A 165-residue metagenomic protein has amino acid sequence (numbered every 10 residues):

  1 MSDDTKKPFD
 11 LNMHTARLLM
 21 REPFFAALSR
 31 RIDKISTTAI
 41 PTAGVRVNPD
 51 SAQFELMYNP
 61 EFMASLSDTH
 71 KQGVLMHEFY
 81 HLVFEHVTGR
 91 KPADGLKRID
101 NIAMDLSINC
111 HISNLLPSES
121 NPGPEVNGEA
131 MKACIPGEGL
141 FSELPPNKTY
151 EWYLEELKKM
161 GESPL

Functional and structural regions predicted by a protein language model:
M1-G73, F79-L165: Short, functionally important secondary-structure microenvironments
